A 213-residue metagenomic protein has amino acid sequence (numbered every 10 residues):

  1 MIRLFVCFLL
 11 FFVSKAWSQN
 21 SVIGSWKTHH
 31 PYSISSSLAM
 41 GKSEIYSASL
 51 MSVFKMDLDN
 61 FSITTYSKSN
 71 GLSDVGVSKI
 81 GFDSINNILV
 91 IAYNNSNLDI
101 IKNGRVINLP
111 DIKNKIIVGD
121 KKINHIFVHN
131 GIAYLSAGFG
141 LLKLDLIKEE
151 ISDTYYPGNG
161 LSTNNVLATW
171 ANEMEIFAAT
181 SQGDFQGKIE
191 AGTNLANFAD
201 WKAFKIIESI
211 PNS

Functional and structural regions predicted by a protein language model:
M1-I23: Bacterial Sec-dependent N-terminal signal peptides
N20-G41, S67-I85, P110-H129, D153-N172 (+1 more regions): Short coil-to-beta transitions that initiate beta-strands within beta-rich domains
E44-S47, I88-I91, I132-L135, E175-A178: Conserved beta-propeller blade signature
A48-K68: Beta-propeller domains
M51-F54, N94-L98, F139-L142, S181-F185: Loop/turn residues immediately N-terminal
L58-F61, K102-R105, D145-E150, I189-G192: Short loop/turn segments that connect beta-strands within beta-propeller blades
N60, K68, G81-S96, F139: Nucleic acid-processing catalytic cores of prokaryotic defense/repair systems
G192-K202: Acidic Ser/Thr/Pro-rich low-complexity disordered segments that often serve as glycosylated linkers/stalks around
